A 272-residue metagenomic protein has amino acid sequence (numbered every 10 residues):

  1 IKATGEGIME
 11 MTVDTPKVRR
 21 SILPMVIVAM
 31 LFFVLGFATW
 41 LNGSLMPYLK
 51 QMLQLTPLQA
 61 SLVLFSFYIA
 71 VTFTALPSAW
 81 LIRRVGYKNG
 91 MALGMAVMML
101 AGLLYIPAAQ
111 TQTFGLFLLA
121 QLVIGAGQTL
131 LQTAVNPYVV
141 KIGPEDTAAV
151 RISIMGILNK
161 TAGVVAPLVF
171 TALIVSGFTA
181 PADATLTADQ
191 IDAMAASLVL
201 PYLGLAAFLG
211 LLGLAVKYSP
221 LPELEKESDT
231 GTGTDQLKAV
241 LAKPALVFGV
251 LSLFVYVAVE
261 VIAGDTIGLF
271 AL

Functional and structural regions predicted by a protein language model:
G7-L31, K238: Cytosolic juxtamembrane N-terminal segment immediately preceding the first transmembrane helix of multi-pass
N42-M46, A242-L272: Extracytoplasmic gate region of multi-pass secondary transporters
F65-W80: Central cavity-lining transmembrane alpha-helices of secondary-active solute carriers, predominantly the Major
A96-T111: C-terminal ends and interior cores of transmembrane alpha-helices in multi-pass membrane transporters/permeases
F114-L131: Hydrophobic core of transmembrane alpha-helices in multi-pass small-molecule transporters, especially MFS/SLC-type
V150-F178: Glycine-rich segments within core transmembrane alpha-helices of 12-TM secondary carriers
F170, I174-P181, L203-D229: C-terminal membrane-cytosol helix-exit motif in multi-pass small-molecule transporters
